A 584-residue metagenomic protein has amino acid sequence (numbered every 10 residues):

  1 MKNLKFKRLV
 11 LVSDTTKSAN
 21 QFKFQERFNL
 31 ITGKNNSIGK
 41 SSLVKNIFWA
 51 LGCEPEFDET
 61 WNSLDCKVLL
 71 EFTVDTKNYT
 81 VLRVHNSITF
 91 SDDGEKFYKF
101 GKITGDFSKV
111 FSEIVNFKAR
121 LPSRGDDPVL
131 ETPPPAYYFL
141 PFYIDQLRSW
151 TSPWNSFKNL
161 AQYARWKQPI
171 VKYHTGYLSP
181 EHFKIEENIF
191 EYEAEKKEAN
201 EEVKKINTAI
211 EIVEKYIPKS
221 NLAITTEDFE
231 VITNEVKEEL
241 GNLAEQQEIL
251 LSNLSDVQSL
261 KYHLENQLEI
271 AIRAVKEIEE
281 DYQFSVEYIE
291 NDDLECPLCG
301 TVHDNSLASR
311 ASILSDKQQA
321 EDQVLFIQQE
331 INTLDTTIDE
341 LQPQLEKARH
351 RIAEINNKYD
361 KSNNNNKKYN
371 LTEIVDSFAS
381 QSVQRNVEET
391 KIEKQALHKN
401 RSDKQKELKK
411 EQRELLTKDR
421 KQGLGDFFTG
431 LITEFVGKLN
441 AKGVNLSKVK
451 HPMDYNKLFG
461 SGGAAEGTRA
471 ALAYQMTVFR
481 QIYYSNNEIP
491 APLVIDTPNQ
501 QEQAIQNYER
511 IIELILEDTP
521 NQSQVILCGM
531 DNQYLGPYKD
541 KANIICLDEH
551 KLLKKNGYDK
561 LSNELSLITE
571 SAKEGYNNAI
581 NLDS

Functional and structural regions predicted by a protein language model:
M1-Y79, S584: Extreme N-terminal "head/tail" segments of very large remodeling/mechanoenzyme assemblies
K34-G39, K448, P452-Q475, P498-Q506: Conserved ABC ATPase signature
N86-F183, E187-F190: Extended, charged alpha-helical "arm/stalk" segments used for dimerization and assembly in large NTPase-driven machines
K102-Y143, Q246-L294: Alpha-helical coiled-coil
V171, T175, S179-V286, L307-G423: Extended, charged coiled-coil helical stalks used as long, distance-spanning scaffolds in large assemblies
Y282-D316, K450, D454-F459: Short coil/loop "hinge" linkers that interrupt or connect long alpha-helical coiled-coils or helical hairpins
G467-I489: GG-anchored amphipathic helix commonly corresponding to the ABC/SMC/Rad50 NBD signature/C-loop
Y508-S584: C-terminal lobe/lid and adjacent interdomain/linker elements of RecA-like ASCE P-loop ATPase modules
